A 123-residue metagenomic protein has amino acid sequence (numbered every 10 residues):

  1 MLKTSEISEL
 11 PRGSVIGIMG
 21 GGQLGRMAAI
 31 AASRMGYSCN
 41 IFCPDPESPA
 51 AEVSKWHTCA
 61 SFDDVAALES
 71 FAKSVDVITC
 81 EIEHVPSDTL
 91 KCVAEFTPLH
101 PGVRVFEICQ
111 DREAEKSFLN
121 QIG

Functional and structural regions predicted by a protein language model:
M1-S117: ATP-binding N-terminal substructure of ATP-dependent carboxylate-amine bond-forming enzymes
F118-G123: Rossmann-like NAD(P)H-binding beta-loop-alpha module
